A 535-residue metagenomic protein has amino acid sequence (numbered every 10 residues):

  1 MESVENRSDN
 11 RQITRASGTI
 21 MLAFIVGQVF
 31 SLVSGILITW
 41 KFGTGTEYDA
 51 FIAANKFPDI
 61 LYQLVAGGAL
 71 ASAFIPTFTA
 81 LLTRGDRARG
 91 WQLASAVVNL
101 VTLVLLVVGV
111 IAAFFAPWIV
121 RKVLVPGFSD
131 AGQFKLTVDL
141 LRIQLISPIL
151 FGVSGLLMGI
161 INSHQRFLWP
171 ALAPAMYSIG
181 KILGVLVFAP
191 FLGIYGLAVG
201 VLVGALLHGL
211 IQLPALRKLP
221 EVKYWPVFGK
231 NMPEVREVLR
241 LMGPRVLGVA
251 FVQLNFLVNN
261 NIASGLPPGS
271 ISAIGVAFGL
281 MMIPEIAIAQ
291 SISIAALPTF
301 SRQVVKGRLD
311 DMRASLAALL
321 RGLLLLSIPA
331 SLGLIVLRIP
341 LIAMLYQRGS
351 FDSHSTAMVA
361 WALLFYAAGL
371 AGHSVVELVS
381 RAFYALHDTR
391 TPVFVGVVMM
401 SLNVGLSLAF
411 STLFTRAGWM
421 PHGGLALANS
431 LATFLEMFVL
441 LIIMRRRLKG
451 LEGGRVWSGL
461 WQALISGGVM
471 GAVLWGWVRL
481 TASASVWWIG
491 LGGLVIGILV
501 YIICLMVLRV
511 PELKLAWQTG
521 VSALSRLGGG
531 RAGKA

Functional and structural regions predicted by a protein language model:
M1-A535: Membrane-embedded alpha-helical bundles of multi-pass transporters/translocases, especially carrier/permease families
